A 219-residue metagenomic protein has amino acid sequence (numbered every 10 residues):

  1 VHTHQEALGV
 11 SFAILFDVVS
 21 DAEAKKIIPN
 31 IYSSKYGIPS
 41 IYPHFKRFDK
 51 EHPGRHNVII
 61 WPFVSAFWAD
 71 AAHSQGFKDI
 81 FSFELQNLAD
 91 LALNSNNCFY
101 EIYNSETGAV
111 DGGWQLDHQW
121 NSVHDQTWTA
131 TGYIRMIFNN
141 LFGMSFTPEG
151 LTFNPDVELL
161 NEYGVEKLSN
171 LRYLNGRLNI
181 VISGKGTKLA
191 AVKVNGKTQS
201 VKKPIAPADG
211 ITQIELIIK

Functional and structural regions predicted by a protein language model:
V1-P62, Q86-A89, L93-H118, N179: Extended glycan-interaction surfaces of carbohydrate-active proteins
S34, G54, F67-K219: Non-catalytic C-terminal accessory modules of carbohydrate-active enzymes
